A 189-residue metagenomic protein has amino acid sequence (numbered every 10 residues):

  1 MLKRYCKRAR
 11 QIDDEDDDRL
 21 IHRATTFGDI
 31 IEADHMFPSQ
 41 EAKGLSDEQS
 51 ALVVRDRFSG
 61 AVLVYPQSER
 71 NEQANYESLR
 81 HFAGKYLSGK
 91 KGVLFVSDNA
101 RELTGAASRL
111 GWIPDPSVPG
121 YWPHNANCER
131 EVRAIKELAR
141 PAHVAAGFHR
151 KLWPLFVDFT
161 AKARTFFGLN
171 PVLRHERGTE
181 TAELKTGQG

Functional and structural regions predicted by a protein language model:
M1-E137, E180-G189: Retroviral integrase
L87, G111-P114, K136-A139, H143-G147 (+1 more regions): Eukaryotic basic, amphipathic alpha-helical target segments in cytosolic regions
V144-G189: Charged, gly/pro-enriched flexible loop segments at helix/strand junctions
